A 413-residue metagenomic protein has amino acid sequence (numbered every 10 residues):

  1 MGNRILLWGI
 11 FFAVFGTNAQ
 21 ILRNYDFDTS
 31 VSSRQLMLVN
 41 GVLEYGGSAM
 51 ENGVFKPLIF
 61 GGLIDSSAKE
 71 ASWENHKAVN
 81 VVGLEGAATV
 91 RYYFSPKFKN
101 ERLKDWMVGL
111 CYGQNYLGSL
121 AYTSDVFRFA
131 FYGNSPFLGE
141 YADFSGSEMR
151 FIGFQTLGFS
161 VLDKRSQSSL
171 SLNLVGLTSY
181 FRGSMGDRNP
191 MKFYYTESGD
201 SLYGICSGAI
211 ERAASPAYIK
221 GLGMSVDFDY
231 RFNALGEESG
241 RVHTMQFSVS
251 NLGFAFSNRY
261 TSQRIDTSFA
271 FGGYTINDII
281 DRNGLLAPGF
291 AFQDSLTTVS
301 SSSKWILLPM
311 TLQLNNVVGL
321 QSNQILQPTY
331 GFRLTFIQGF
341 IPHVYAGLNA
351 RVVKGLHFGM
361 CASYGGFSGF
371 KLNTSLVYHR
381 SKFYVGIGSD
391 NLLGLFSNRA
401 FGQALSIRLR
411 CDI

Functional and structural regions predicted by a protein language model:
M1-S32: Cleavable N-terminal export/targeting peptides
I21-Y218, G236, S262-L286, G386-S389 (+1 more regions): A subset of solvent-exposed loop/turn segments in beta-rich extracellular surface proteins, enriched in glycine
S32-G41, E101-V108, K164-L170, L222-M224 (+8 more regions): Outer-envelope beta-barrel architecture signal
N80-A88, F151-L157, K220-V226, L308-L312 (+3 more regions): Residues that define the transmembrane beta-barrel architecture of outer-membrane proteins
L84-K99, L110, L157-D163, L174 (+7 more regions): Residues on the lipid-exposed face of transmembrane beta-strands in outer-membrane beta-barrel proteins
D227-R231, D281-K354: Detector for outer-membrane/organellar transmembrane beta-barrel domains, recognizing the amphipathic beta-strand
Q324-Q338, V344-F367, L372-L376, F383-L395: Transmembrane beta-strand segments that form the barrel wall of outer-membrane beta-barrel proteins
S389, A400-I413: Outer-membrane beta-barrel "beta-signal"
